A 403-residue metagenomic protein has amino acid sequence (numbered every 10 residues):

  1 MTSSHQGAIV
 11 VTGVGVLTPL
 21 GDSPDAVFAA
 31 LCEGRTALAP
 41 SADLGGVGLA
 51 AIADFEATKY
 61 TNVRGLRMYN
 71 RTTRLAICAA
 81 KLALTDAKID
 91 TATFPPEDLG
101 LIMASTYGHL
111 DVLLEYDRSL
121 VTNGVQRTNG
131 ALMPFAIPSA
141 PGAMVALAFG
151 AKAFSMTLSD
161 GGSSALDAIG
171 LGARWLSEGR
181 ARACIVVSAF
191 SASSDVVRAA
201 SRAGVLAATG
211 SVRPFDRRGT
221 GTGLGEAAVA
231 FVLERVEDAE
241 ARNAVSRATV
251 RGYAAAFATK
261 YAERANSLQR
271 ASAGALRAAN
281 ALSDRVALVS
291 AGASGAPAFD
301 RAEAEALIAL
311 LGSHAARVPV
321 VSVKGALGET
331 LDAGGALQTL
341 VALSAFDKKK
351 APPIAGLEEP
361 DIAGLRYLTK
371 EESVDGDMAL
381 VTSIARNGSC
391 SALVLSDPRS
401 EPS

Functional and structural regions predicted by a protein language model:
M1-V11, T91-P96, A281-R285, H314-A316 (+2 more regions): Flexible, low-complexity linker/loop segments at domain and module junctions
H5-L17, D25, A29-S41, L206-L288 (+1 more regions): Condensing-enzyme catalytic core mediating Claisen C-C bond formation in acyl metabolism
V10-V11, C32-D160, A189-V197, S283-D300: Conserved beta-ketoacyl condensing-enzyme motif
G15, I102-S105, T157-S159, C184-F190 (+5 more regions): Short beta-strand segments
P19, V63-K81, T128-I137, S155-G170 (+4 more regions): Active-site pocket-shaping loop/turn-to-helix segments
P40, T122-N129, G170, R174 (+4 more regions): Glycine-/small-residue-rich "gating" segment that lines the acyl/pantetheine channel and substrate pocket
A76-K88, P138-A151, S155-V187, L224-A244 (+3 more regions): Active-site-proximal alpha-helical scaffold in enzymes
R180-A203, A207-F215, G219, G252-A265 (+2 more regions): Acyl-CoA/ACP chain-elongation machinery
